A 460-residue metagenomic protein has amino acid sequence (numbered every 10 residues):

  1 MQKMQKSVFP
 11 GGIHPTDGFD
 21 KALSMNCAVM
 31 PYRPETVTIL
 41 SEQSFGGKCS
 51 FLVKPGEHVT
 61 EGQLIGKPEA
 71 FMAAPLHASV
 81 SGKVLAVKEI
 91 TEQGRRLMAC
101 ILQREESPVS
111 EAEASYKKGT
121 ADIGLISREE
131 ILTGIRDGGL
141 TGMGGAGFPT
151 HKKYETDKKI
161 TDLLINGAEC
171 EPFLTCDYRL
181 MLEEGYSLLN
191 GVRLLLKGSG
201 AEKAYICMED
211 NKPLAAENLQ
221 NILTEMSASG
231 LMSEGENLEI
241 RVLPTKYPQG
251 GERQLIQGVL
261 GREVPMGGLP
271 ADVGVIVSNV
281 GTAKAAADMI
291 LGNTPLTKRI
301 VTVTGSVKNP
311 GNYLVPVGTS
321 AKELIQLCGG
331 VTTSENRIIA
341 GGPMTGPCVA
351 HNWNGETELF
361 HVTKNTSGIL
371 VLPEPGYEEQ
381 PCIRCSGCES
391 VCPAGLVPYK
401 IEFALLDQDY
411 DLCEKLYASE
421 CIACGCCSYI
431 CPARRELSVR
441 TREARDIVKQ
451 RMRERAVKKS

Functional and structural regions predicted by a protein language model:
M1-L52, I101: N-terminal, Lys/Arg-enriched amphipathic/low-complexity engagement segments that precede the first folded domain
V53-V59, T91-E92, T304: Acidic, glycine-anchored pre-beta loop/turn
K54-K67, A86: Short, well-structured beta-strand-loop connectors
G82-V84: Conserved hydrophobic positions within beta-strands
A86, T91-F148, D157, P213: Acidic low-complexity segments
E111, G142, L163-D177, V307: Gly-rich Lys/Arg/Thr-decorated short loops/hinges at beta-loop-alpha junctions or inter-strand turns that position
E202-A321, L327-T332, G342: Hydrophobic alpha-helical positions that pack around
N365-E379, G387-E389, P393-S460: Ferredoxin-type iron-sulfur electron-transfer modules in oxidoreductases and energy-metabolism complexes
